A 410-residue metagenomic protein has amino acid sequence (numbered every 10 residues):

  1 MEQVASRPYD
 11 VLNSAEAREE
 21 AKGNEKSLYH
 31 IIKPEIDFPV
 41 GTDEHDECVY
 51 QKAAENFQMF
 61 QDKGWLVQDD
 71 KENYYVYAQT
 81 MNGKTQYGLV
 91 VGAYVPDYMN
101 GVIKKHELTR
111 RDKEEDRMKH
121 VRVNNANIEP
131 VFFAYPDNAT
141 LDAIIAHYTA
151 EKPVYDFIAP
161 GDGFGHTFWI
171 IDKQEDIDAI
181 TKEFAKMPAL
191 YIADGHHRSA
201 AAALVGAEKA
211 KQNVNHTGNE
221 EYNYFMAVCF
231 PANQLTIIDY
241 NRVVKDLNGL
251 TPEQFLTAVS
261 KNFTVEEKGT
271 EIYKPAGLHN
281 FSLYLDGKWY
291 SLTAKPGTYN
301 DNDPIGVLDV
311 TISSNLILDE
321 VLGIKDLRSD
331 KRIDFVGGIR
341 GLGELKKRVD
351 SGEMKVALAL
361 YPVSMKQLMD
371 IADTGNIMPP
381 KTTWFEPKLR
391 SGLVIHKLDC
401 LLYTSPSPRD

Functional and structural regions predicted by a protein language model:
M1-L402: Surface-exposed, charge/polar-rich loops and edge strands
Y403-D410: Conserved small/polar residues in nucleotide/adenosyl-binding loops
